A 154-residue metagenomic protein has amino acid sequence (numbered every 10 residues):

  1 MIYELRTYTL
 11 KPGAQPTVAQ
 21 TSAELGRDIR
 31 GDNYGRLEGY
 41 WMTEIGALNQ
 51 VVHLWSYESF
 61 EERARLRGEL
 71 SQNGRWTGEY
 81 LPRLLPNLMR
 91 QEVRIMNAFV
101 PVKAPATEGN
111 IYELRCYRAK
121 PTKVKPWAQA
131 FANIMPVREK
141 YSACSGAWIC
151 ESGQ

Functional and structural regions predicted by a protein language model:
M1-Q154: Short S/T/G/P-rich N-terminal loop/turn motif that feeds into the first structured element of a domain
